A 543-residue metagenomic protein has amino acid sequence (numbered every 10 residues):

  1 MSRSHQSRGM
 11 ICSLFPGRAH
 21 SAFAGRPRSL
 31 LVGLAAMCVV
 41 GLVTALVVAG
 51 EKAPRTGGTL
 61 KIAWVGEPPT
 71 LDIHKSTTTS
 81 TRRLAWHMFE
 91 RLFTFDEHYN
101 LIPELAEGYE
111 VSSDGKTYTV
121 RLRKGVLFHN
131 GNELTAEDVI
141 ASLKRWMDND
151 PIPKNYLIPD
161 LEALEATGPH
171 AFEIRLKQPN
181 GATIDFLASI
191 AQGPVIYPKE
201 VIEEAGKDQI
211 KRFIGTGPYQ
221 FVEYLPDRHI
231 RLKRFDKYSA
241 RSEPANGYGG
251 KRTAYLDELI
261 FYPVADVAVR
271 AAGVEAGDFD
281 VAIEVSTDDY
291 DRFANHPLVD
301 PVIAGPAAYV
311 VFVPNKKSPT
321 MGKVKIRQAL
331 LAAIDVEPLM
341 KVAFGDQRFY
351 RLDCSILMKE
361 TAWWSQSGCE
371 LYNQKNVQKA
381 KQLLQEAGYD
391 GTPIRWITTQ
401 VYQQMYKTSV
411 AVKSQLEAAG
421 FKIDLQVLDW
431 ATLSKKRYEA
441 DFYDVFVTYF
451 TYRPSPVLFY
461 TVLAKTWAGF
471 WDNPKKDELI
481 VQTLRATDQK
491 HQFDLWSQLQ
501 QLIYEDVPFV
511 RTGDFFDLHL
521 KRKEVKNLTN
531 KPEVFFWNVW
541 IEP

Functional and structural regions predicted by a protein language model:
A53, N373, D424-L433, L458-K523 (+1 more regions): Extracytoplasmic/peripheral linker and loop segments enriched in polar/acidic and small residues with frequent Thr/Pro
A63-S113, K144, I214: N-terminal lobe/hinge region of extracytoplasmic solute-binding protein
D114, H129, R175-P194, I214-V269 (+2 more regions): Aromatic-rich, solvent-exposed beta-strand/loop patch
R121, N155-V201, K207, P218-L225: Surface-exposed binding/hinge segments that line and control ligand-binding clefts or catalytic entry sites
Y219, Y350-E386, Y402-M405: Structural transition elements
V267, Y350, K381-Y452, A468 (+2 more regions): Ligand/substrate-recognition segments at binding pockets and active sites
K317, M321-T361, K407-T408, I503-R511: Periplasmic-binding protein-like
H519-P543: Long beta-strand-rich cores associated with HINT superfamily self-processing modules
